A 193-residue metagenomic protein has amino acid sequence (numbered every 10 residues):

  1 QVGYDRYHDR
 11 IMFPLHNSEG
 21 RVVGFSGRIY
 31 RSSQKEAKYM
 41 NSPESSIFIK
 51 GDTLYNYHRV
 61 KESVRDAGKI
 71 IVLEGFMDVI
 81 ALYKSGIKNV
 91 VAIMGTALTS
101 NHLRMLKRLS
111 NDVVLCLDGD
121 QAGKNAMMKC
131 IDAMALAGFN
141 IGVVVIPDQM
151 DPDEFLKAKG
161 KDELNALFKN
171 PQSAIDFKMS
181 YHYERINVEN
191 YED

Functional and structural regions predicted by a protein language model:
Q1-L109, V113, A126-M127: Phosphate-handling DNA/RNA-contact segment within nucleic-acid enzymes
D5, I11, N125, K129-C130 (+1 more regions): Electropositive, surface-exposed helix/loop patches at the edges of structured domains that serve as adaptable
Y30, Y39, D66, D120 (+2 more regions): Intrinsic-disorder/low-complexity, polar/charged segments
M77, L98, L117-M127, V145 (+1 more regions): Acidic, metal-coordinating catalytic cores used for nucleic-acid/nucleotide bond scission and strand-transfer chemistry
M105, D132-F139: Arginine/glycine-rich "motif VI" loop of SF2 helicases in the C-terminal RecA-like domain
L109-S110, I131-A133, A158-N165: Short, hinge-like loop/turn segments at secondary-structure boundaries
G138-D193: C-terminal or mid-to-C-terminal helical accessory/interaction module adjacent to the motor/catalytic core
